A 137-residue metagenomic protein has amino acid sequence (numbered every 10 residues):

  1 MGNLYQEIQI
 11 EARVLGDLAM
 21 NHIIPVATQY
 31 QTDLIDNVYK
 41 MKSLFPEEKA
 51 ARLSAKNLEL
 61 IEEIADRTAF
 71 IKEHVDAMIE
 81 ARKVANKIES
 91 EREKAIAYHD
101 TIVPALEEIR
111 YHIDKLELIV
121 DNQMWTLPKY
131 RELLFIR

Functional and structural regions predicted by a protein language model:
M1-R137: C-terminal amphipathic alpha-helical interaction region
